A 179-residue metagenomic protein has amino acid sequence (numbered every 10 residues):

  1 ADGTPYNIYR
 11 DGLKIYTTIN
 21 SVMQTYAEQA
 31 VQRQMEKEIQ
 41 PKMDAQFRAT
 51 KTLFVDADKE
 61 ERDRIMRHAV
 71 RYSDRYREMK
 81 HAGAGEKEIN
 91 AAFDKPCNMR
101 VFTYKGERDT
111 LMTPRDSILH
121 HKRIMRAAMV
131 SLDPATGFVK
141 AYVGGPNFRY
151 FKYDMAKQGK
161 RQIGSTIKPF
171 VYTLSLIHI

Functional and structural regions predicted by a protein language model:
A1-L176: Extended, non-catalytic substrate-recognition/exosite surfaces adjacent to catalytic cores, especially in enzymes
